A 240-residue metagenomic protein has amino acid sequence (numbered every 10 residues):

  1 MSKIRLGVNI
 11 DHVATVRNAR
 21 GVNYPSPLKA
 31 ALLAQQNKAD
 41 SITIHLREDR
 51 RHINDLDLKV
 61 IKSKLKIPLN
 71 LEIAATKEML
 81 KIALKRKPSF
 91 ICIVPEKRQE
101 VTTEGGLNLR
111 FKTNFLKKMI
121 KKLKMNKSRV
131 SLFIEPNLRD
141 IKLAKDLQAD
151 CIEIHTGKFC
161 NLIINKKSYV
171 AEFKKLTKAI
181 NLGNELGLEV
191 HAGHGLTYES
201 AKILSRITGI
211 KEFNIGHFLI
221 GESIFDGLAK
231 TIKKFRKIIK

Functional and structural regions predicted by a protein language model:
M1-P88, L143, A171: Conserved N-terminal beta1-alpha1 strand-loop-helix module at the mouth
I4-I10, I42-I44, L69-I73, I91-I93 (+4 more regions): Hydrophobic faces of well-ordered beta-strands that scaffold small-molecule active sites in alpha/beta enzyme cores
N9-P27, P68-A75, T102-R110, K127-P136 (+2 more regions): Active-site mouth loops of central-metabolism enzymes
H45, C92-E100, C151-I163, G209-L228: Glycine-rich phosphate-binding active-site loops on the catalytic face of alpha/beta enzymes
R51-K77, L109-S131, S168-A192, F235-K240: Alpha-helix-loop-beta-strand connector modules within alpha/beta enzyme cores
K77-R86, N137-L147, A192, L196-I210: Catalytic cores of alpha/beta
G105, I164-Y169, G221-K240: C-terminal helical cap(s) of enzyme catalytic domains, especially alpha/beta-barrels
R129-L182, L186: Histidine/lysine/aspartate-rich catalytic loop segments that bind and position anionic ligands
